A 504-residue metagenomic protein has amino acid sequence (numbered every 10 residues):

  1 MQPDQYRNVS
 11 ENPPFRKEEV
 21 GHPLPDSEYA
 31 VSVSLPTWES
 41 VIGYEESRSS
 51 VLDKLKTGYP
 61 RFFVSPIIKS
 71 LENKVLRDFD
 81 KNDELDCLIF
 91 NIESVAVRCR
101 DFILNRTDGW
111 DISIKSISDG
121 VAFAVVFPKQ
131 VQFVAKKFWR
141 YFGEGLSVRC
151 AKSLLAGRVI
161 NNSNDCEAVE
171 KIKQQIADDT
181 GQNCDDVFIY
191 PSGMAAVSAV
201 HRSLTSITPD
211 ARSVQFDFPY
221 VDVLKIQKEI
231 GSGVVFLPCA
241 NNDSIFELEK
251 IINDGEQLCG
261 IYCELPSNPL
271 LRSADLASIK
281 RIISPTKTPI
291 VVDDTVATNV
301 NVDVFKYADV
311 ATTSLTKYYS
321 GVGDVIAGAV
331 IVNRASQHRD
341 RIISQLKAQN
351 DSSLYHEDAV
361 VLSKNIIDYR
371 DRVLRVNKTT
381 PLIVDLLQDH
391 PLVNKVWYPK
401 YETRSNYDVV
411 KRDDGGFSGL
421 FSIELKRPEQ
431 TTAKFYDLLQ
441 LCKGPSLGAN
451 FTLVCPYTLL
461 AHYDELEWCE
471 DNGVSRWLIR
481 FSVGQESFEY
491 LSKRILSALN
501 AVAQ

Functional and structural regions predicted by a protein language model:
Q2-A195, S203, F216-I230, D243-E247: Conserved N-terminal alpha-helix of the aminotransferase class I/II PLP-enzyme fold
G21, E28, P36-V41, E45-R48 (+3 more regions): Active-site C-terminal subdomain of aminotransferase-like
D86-F90, A124-V125, V330, S418-E424 (+1 more regions): Short cationic amphipathic helices and targeting signals
A177, D186-L392: Conserved PLP-enzyme active-site core in the AAT-like
R202-T205, Y407-D414, E467-G473: Short, flexible, solvent-exposed loop/turn segments with mixed acidic/basic and small polar residues
D217, D294, W397-K400, I423-L425 (+1 more regions): Active-site proximal loops enriched in glycine and acidic residues that flank catalytic Cys/His/Asp and coordinate
I245, P428-K434, S487-K493: Short, conserved charged micro-motifs
L439-V502: C-terminal active-site/capping subdomain that shapes the small-molecule cofactor and substrate pocket of enzyme
